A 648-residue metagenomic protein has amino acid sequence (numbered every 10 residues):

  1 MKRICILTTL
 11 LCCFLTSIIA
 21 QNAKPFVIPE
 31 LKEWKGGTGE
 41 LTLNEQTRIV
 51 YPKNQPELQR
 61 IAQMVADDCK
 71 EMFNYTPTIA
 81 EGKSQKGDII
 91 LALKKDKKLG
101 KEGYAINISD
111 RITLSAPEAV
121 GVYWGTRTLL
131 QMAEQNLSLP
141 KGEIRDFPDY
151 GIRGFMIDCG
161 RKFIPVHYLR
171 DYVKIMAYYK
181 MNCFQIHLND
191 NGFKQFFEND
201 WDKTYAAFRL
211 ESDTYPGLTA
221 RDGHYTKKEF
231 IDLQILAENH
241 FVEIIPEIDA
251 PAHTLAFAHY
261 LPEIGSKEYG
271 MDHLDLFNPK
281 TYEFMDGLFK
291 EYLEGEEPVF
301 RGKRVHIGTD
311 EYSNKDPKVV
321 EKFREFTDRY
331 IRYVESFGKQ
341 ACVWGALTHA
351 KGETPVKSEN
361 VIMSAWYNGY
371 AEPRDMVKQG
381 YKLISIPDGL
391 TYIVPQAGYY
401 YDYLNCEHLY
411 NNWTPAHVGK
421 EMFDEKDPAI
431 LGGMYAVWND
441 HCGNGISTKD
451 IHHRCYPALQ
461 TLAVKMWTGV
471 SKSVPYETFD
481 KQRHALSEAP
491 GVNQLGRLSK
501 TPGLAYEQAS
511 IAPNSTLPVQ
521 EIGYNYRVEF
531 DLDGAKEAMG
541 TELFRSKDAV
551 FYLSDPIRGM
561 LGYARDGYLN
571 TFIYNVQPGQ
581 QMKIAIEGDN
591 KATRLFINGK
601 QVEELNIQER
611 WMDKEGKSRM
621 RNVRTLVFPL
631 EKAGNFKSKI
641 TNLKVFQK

Functional and structural regions predicted by a protein language model:
I18-P148, A341-A350, E488-G496: Acidic, contiguous N-terminal accessory segments
K98-H273, K280, D286-R304, N439-H441: Feature activates predominantly on carbohydrate-active enzymes
F184-I186, F230-A237, V528-F530, Q580-I597: Short tryptophan-centered beta-strand motifs in secreted/extracellular beta-sheet-rich domains of glycan-recognition
F257, P262-I362, W366-G380: Active-site neighborhood of glycoside hydrolase catalytic domains
P355-V361, N368-Q508: Flexible, acidic glycine-rich loops studded with aromatic residues
G503-L561, V645-K648: Extracellular glycan-recognition modules
L561-K583: Short, aromatic/His-centered strand-loop micro-motif at the edge of beta-sheets
E603-N642: Flexible glycan-contacting loops in extracellular carbohydrate-active proteins
